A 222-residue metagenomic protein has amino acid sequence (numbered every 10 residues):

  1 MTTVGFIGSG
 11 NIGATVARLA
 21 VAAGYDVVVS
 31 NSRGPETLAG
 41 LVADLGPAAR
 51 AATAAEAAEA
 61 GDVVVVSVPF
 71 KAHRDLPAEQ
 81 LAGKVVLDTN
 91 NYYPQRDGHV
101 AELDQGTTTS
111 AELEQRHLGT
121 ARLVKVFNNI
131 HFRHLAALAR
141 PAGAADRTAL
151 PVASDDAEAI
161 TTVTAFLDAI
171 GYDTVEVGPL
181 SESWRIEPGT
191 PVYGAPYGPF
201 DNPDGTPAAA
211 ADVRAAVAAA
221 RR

Functional and structural regions predicted by a protein language model:
M1-G40, D44: NAD(P)+-binding Rossmann beta1-loop-alpha1 motif at the extreme N-terminus of oxidoreductases
T2-T3, V85, A149: Residues that mark the start of a beta-strand
G13, K71-R74, Y93, I130 (+1 more regions): Glycine-rich nucleotide phosphate-binding loop and flanking beta-alpha elements of Rossmann-like dinucleotide-binding
D44-A48, D104-Q105, R140-A144, V192-A195: Short, hinge-like loop/turn segments at secondary-structure boundaries
G46-G98: Rossmann-like NAD(P)-binding element
N90-R133, A137-P141: Rossmann-fold NAD(P)-binding glycine/threonine-rich loop
R116-L123, N129, P141-V192, P199-R222: Internal alpha-helical scaffold of NAD(P)-dependent oxidoreductase catalytic cores
